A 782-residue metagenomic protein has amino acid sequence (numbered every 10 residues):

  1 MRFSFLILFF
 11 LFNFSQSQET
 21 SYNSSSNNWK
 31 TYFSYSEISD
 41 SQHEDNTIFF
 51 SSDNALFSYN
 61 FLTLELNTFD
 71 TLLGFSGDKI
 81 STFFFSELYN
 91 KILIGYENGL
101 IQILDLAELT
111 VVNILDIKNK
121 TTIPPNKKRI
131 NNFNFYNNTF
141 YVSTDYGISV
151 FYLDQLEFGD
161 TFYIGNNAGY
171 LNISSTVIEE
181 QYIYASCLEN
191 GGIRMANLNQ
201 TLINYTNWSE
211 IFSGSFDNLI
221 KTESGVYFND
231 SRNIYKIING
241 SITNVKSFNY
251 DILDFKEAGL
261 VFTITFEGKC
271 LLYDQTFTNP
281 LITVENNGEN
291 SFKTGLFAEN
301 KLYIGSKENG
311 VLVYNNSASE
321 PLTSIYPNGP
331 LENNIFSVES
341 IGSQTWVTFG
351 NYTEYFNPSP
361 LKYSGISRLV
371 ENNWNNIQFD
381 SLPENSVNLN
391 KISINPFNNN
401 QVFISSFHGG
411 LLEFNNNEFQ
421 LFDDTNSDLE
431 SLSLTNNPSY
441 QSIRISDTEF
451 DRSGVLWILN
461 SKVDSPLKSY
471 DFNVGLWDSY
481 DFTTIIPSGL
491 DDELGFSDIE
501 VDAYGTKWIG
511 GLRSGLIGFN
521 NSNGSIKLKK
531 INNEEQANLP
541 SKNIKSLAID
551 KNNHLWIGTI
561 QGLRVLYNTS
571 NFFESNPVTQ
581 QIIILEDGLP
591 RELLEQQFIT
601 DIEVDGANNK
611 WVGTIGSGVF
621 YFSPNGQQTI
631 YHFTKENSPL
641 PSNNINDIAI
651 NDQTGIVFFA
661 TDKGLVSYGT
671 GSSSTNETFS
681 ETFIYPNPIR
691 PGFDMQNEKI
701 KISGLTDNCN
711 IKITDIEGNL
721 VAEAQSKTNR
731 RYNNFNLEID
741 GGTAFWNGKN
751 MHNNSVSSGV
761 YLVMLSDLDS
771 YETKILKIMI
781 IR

Functional and structural regions predicted by a protein language model:
Y22-E44, D70-L88, I114-Y136, T161-E179 (+13 more regions): Short coil-to-beta transitions that initiate beta-strands within beta-rich domains
T47-F50, K91-L93, T139-V142, I183-A185 (+10 more regions): Conserved beta-propeller blade signature
L106-T110, L153-E157, N197-L202, N373-W374 (+6 more regions): Short loop/turn segments immediately following beta-strands, especially the blade-tip and inter-blade linker loops
T348-S364, G409, V463-S465, G562-V565 (+1 more regions): Short, conserved, GDST-rich strand-edge loop motifs in beta-rich repeat architectures
T678-K712, A724-S726, D769-S770: Glycine-centered coil/turn sites that cap beta-strands in beta-rich domains
N710-V721, Y761: Short, glycine-anchored, charge-dense loop/turn motifs used at functional sites
V721-V756, L768-S770: Glycine-centered tight-turn motifs at strand-turn-strand junctions
V760-R782: C-terminal tail/sorting-segment detector
